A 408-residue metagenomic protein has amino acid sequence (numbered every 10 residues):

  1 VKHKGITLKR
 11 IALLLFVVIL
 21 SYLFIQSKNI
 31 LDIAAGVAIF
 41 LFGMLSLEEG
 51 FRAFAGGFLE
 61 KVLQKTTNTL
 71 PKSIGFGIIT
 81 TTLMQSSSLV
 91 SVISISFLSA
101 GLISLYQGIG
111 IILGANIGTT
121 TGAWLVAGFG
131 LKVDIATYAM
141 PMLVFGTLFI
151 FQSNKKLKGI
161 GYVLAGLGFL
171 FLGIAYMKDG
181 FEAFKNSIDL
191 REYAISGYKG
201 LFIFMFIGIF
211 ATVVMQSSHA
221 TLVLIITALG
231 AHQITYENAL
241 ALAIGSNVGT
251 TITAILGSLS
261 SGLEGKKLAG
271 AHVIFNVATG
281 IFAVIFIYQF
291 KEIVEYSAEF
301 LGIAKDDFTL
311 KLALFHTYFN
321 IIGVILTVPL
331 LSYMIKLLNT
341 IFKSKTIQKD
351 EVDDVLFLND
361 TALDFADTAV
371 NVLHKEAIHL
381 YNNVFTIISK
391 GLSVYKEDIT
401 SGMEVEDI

Functional and structural regions predicted by a protein language model:
K2-T7, F24-A34, A127-T137, L190-G197 (+2 more regions): Interfacial loop-to-helix junctions that mark the boundaries of transmembrane helices in multi-pass membrane
A12-F24, G36-S46, G77, T81 (+6 more regions): Hydrophobic core segments of alpha-helical transmembrane domains in multi-pass membrane transport and ion-translocation
L31-S94, N154-L229: Membrane-embedded alpha-helical segments and adjacent helix-loop junctions characteristic of multi-pass solute
I39, R52, S88-V92, T119-V126 (+3 more regions): Alpha-helical transmembrane segments and their lipid-water interface positions in multi-pass membrane proteins
F58-K61, P71-I79, L102-I112, L190-R191 (+5 more regions): The feature identifies polytopic integral membrane transport proteins across all domains of life
T81-S86, V90-G118, A123-Y138, L143 (+4 more regions): Membrane-interfacial helix-loop connectors
G130, I174, K185-G197, L259-L363: Transmembrane alpha-helical segments and their short flanking loops that form helix-hairpins/helix-helix interfaces
I321, L331-I408: Non-transmembrane accessory domains of multi-pass membrane transporters/channels
